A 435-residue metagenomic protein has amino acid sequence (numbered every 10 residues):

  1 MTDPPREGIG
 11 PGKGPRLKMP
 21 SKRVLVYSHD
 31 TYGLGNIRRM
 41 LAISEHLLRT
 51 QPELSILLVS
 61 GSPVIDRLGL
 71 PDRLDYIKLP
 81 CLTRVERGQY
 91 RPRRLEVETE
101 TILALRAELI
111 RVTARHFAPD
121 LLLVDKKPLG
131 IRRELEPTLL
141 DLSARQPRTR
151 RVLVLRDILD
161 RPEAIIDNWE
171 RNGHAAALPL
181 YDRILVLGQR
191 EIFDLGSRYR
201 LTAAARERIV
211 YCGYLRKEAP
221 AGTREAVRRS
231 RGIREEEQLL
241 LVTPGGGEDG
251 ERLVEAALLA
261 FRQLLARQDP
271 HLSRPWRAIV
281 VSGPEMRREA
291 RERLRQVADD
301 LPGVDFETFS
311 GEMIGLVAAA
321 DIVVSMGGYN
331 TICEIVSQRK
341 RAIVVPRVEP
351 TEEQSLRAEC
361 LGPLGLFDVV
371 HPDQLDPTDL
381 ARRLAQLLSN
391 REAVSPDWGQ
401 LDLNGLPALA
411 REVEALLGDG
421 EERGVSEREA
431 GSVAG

Functional and structural regions predicted by a protein language model:
E7-K13, R382, Q386-G435: C-terminal amphipathic helix plus adjacent low-complexity, charged tail appended to glycosyltransferase catalytic
S21-K22, V26-S28, H46-T101, L105-A107: Conserved nucleotide-sugar phosphate-binding/catalytic loop shared by glycosyltransferases and other
S28-L41, V64-I65, G250-E251: A short, glycine/small-residue-rich beta-strand->loop->alpha-helix junction that serves as a flexible
R111-L178: Conserved nucleotide-sugar donor-interacting segment of glycosyltransferase catalytic cores, predominantly GT-B
L155-E251: A nucleotide-sugar donor-handling region in carbohydrate enzymes
K217-I322, D373: Donor-nucleotide binding loops and adjacent catalytic segments primarily of GT-B fold Leloir glycosyltransferases
E312-L356: A donor-sugar binding/catalytic signature common to diverse glycosyltransferases and related nucleotide-sugar
E349-R383: Change "using UDP/GDP/dTDP sugars" to "using nucleotide sugars
